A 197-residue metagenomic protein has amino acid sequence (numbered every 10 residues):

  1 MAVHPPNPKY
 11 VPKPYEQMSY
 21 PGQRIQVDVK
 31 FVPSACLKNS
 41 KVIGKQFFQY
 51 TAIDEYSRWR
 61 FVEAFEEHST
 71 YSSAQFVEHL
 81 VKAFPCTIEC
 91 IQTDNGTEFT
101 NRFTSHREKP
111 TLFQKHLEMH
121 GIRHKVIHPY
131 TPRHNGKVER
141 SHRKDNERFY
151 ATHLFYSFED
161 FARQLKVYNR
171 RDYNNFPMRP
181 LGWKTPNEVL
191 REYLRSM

Functional and structural regions predicted by a protein language model:
M1-P33, L37, T97, E108-Q114 (+1 more regions): Basic, flexible linker segments flanking DNA-binding modules in nucleic acid-interacting mobile-element proteins
K9-E16, Q23, H120-I122, R143-M197: C-terminal domain-tail junction helix/linker
V27-R60: An active-site-proximal beta-strand-loop segment
K45-Q46, V62-C90: Active-site beta-loop-alpha junctions of metal-dependent nucleic acid enzymes, especially the RNase H-like/DDE
W59-E63, K125-I127, A151: Short small-residue beta-strand/loop micro-motif enriched in glycine and branched aliphatics
A64-F65, N101-R107: Short, solvent-exposed loop/turn segments at secondary-structure boundaries
I88-E98: Acidic beta-strand-to-loop metal/phosphate-binding motif
T93-N95, T104-R107, L112-L117, I122-E147 (+2 more regions): RNase H-like two-metal-ion nuclease catalytic core shared by retroviral integrases and related mobile-element nucleases
